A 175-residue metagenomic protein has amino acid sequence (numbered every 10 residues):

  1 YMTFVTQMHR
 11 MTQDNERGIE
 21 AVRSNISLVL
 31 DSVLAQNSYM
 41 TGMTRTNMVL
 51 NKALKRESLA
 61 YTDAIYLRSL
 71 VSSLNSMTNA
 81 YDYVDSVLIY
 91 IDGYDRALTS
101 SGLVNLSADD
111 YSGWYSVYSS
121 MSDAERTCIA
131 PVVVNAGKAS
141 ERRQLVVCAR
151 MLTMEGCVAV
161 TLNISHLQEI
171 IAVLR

Functional and structural regions predicted by a protein language model:
Y1-R56: Juxtamembrane extracytoplasmic/periplasmic/luminal helical "stalk" adjacent to the first N-terminal
R10-D14, Y61-S69: Signal-transducing coiled-coil linker helices
E16, E20, L67-N75, Q168-I171: Short amphipathic alpha-helical segments
V22-R23, S58-D63, G102-V104: Second-shell loop/turn segments in exported
S27, D31, A64-R68, T161: Soluble non-cytosolic domains of exported or imported proteins
L50-S58, D95-G102: A short, surface-exposed helix-loop junction/capping segment
T78-L174: Extracytoplasmic/periplasmic ligand-binding sensor regions of membrane-associated signaling proteins
